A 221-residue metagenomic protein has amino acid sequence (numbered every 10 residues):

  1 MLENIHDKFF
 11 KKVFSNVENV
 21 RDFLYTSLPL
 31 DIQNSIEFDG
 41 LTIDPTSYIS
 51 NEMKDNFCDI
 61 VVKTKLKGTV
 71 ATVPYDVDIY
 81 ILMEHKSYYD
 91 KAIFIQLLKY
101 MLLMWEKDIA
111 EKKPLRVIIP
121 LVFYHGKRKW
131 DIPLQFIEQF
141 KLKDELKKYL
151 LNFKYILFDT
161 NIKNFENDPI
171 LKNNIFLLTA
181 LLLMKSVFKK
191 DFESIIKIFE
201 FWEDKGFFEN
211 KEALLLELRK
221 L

Functional and structural regions predicted by a protein language model:
M1-L221: Elongated, amphipathic alpha-helical interaction scaffolds
